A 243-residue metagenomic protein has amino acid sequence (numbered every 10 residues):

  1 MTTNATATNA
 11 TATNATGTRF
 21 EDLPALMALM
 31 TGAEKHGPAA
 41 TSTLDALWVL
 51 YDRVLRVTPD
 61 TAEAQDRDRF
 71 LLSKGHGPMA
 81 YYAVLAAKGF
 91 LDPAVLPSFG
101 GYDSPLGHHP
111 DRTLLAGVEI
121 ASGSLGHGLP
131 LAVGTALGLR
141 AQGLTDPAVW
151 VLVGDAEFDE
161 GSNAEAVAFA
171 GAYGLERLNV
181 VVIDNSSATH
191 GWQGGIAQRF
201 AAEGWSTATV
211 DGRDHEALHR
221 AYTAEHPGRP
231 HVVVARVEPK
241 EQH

Functional and structural regions predicted by a protein language model:
T18-K35, V182-I183: N-terminal capping segment at the start of a domain
E34-K35, A39-A172: Cofactor-binding active-site loop characterized by glycine-rich and histidine/acidic residues
D45, H76-G77, D184-S186, D214 (+1 more regions): Glycine-rich beta-alpha junction loops
A148, E176-N179, S206: Residues at the starts of beta-strands that form the adenosine-phosphate
E160-N185, G228-R236: A short alpha/beta connector and helix-capping loop motif
T189-Q198: Short, glycine/polar-rich helix-capping loops at beta-to-alpha or helix-loop-helix junctions that flank or form
R199, W205-A208, H215-H243: Glycine/aspartate-rich loop-and-adjacent alpha/beta segment that forms the canonical ThDP
